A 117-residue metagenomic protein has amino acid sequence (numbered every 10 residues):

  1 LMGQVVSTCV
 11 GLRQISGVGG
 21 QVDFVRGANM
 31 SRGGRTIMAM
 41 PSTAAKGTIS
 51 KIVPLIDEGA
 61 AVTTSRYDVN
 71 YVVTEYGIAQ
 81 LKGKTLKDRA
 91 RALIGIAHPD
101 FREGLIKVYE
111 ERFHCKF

Functional and structural regions predicted by a protein language model:
L1-F117: Conserved phosphate- and dinucleotide-binding cores of soluble alpha/beta proteins, encompassing both enzyme active
